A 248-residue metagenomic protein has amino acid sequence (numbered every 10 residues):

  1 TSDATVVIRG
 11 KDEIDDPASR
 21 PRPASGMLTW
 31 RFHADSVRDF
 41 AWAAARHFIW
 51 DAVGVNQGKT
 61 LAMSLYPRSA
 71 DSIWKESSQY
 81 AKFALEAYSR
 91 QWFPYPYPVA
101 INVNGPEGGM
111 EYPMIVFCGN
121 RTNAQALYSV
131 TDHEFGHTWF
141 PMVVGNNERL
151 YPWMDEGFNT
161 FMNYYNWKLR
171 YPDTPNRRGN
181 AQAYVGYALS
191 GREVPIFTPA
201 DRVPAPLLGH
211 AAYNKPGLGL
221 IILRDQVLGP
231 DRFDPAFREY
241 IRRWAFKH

Functional and structural regions predicted by a protein language model:
T1-D132, F161: Hydrophobic helix-coil surface modules that form long, contiguous segments used for peptide/substrate interaction
Q57-T60, G108-M110, H133-T138, G186-A200 (+1 more regions): Active-site-adjacent bridging/hinge elements
P67-E76, E148-R149, A205-G209, I222 (+1 more regions): Second-shell loop/turn segments in exported
W74-A81, A124-S129, Y151-E156, G209-P216 (+2 more regions): Solvent-exposed, acidic/flexible segments
I101-V103, T122-A126, P199-L208, I221 (+1 more regions): Active-site-adjacent structural elements in folded domains
F117-N180, F237-R238: Zinc-dependent metallopeptidase catalytic helix centered on the HExxH motif and its immediate flanking segment
S190-G217: Metalloprotease/metallohydrolase-associated module, dominated by Zn2+-dependent proteases
G209-H248: Amphipathic alpha-helical substructures
